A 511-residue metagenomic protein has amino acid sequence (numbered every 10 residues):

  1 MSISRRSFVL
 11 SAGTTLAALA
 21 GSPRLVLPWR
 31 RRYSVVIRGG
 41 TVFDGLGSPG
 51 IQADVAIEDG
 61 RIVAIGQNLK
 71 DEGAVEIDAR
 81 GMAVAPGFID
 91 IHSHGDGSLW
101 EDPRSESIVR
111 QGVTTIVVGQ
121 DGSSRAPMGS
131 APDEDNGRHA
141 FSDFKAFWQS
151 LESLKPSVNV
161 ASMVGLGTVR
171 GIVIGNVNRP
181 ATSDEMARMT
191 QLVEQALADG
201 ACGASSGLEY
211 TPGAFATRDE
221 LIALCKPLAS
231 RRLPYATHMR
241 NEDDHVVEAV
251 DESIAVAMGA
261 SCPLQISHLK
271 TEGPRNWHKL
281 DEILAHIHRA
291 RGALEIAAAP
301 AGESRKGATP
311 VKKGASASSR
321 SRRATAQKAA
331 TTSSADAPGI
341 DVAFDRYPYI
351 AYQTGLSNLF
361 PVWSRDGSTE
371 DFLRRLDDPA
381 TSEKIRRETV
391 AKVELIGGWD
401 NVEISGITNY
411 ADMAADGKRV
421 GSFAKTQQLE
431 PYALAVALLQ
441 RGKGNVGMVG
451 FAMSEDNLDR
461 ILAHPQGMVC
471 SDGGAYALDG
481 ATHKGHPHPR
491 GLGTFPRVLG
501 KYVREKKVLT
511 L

Functional and structural regions predicted by a protein language model:
M1-L16: N-terminal secretory signal peptides and thylakoid transit peptides that target proteins across membranes
L16-R31: Bacterial Sec-dependent signal peptides at the C-terminal "C-region" and cleavage site
L27-V35, V42-G87: Histidine-rich, glycine-flanked metal-binding segment
G40, G60, G81, H92 (+7 more regions): Divalent metal-coordination and catalytic microenvironments
M82, F88, L99-G203, C225: Divalent-metal coordination cores built from histidine and acidic residues
F88-S98, Y235-N241: Histidine-centered catalytic micro-motifs
L151, S157-N159, M163-S183, M189-Y210 (+5 more regions): Active-site neighborhoods of metal-dependent hydrolases
Q195-A255: Divalent metal-binding pocket/active-site signature
